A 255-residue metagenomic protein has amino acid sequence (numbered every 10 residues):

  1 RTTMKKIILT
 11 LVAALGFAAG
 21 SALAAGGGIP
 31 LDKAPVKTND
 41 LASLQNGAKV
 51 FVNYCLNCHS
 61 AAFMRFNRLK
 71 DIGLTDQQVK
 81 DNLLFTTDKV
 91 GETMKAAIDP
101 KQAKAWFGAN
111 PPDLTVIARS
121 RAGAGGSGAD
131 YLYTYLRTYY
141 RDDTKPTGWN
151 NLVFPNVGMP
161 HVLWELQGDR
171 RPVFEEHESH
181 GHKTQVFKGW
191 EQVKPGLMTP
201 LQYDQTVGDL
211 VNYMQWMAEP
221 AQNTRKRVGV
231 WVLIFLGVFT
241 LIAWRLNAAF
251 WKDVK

Functional and structural regions predicted by a protein language model:
R1-T3, G189: Short, Lys/Arg-enriched N-terminal segments with co-localized hydrophobic residues within the first ~10-30 amino acids
T3, A18-A24: Sec/Tat signal peptide C-region and signal peptidase I cleavage site
T10-A19: Bacterial N-terminal signal peptides
A25-K49, S60-D71, V79, A218-K226: Electrostatic cytochrome c docking/interface patches
F51-A62, L210: The canonical Cys-X-X-Cys-His
D71-P195, D204-G208, N212-Q215: Extracytoplasmic electron-transfer domains, predominantly the class I c-type cytochrome c fold
P200-T224, V228: Juxtamembrane amphipathic/hinge helix adjacent to a transmembrane helix
R225-V230, I234-K255: Juxtamembrane interface at the cytosolic side of transmembrane helices
